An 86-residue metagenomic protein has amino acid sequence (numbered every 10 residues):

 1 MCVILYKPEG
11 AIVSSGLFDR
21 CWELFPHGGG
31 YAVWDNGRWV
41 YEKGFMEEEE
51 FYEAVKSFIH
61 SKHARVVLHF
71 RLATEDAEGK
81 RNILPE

Functional and structural regions predicted by a protein language model:
M1-Y52, V66: Extreme N-terminus nucleophile/cap motif
L24, I59-H60: Solvent-exposed alpha-helices and their adjacent loops that cap or buttress functional pockets in soluble metabolic
M46-E49, E53-K56, K80-I83: A structural signal for the main folded, soluble domain(s) of proteins
K56-I59, D76: Low-complexity Ser/Thr/Gly/Asn-rich repetitive segments
A64, L68-T74: Regulatory input/activation interfaces that engage signals or partners
A73-E86: Acidic loop->beta-strand submotif enriched in PP2C/PPM serine/threonine phosphatases
